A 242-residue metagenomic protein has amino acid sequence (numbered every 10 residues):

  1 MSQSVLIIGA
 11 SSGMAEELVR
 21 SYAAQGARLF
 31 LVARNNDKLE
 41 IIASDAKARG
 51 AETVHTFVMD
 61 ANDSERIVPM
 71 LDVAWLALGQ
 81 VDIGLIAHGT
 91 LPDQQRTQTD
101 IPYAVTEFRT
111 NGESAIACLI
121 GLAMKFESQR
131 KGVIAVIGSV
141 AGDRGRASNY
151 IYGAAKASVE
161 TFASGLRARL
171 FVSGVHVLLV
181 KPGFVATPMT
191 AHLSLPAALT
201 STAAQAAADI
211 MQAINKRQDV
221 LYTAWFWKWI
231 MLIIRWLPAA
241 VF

Functional and structural regions predicted by a protein language model:
S11-S12: Conserved glycine-rich cofactor-binding loop
Q25-I42: Conserved glycine-rich Rossmann-like NAD(P)H-binding loop of the short-chain dehydrogenase/reductase
K47-E65: Rossmann-fold cofactor-recognition segment
V68, I83, G89-V105, S148: Conserved mid-core segment of classical short-chain dehydrogenase/reductases
L119, A155: Active-site helix of classical SDR
S139: Residue(s) in the substrate-gating loop at a strand-loop-helix junction that position the organic substrate next
L179, L195-L232: C-terminal helical subdomain
